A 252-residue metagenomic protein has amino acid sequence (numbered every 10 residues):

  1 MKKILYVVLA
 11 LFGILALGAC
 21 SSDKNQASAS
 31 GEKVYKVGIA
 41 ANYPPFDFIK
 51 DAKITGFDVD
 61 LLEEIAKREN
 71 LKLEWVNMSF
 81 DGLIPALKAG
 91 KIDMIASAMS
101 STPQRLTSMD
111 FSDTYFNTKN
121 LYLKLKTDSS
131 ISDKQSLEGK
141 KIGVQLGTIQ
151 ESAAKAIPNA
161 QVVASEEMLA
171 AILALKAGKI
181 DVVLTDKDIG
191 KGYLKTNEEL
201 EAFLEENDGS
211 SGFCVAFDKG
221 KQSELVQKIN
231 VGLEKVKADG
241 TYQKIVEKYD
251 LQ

Functional and structural regions predicted by a protein language model:
L15-A19: C-terminal motif of bacterial Sec signal peptides marking the signal peptidase cleavage site
S22-A29, I149-S165, E201-N207, L233-Q252: Ligand-binding clefts/hinges and TM-proximal coupling segments of bilobed small-molecule sensing domains
A29-M99: Extracytoplasmic small-molecule ligand-binding "clamshell" domains of the periplasmic binding protein/Venus flytrap
A41, N117-K124, K191-V231, Q252: Periplasmic-binding protein-like
Y43, E74-L87, S129, L146-I149 (+2 more regions): Short helix-initiation/N-cap motifs at beta->coil->alpha
V59-R68, L146-T148, V215-Q252: Extended ligand-binding regions for polar small-molecule ligands
K67, K72-S136, E201-N207: Acidic, polar ligand-binding/catalytic clefts
M99-T107, A153-K155, D181-S210: A ligand-binding cleft/hinge motif common to bilobed small-molecule-binding domains
